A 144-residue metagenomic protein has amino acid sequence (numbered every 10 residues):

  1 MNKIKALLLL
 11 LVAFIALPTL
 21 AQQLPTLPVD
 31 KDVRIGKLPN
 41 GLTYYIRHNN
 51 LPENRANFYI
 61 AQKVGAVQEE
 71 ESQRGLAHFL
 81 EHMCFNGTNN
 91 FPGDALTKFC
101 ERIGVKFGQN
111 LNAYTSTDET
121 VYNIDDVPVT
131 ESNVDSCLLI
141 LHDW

Functional and structural regions predicted by a protein language model:
M1-L8: Bacterial N-terminal signal peptides that target proteins for export
K3, P18-T19: Acidic, low-complexity intrinsically disordered regions
L7, P25, D30, M83 (+1 more regions): Short, functionally important structural connectors and interaction interfaces within domains
L8-P18: Bacterial N-terminal signal peptides
V12, R34, S72-G75: Hydrophobic/aromatic side chains embedded in well-ordered alpha-helices
T26-I60: Mature N-terminal segment immediately following signal peptide/propeptide cleavage in secreted/periplasmic
Q62-A77, E81-W144: Active-site-adjacent, His/Asp/Glu-enriched structural segments that form or flank metal-binding and acid/base networks
